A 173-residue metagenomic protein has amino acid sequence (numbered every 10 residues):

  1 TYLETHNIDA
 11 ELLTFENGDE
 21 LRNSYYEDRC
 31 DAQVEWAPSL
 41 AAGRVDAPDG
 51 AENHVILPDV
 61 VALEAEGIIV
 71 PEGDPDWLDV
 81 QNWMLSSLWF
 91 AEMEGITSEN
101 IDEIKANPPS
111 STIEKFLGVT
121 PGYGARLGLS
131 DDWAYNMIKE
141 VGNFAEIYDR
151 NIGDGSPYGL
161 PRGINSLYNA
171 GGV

Functional and structural regions predicted by a protein language model:
T1, S39, P58-D132: Extended ligand-binding regions for polar small-molecule ligands
Y2-H6: Short loop/helix-cap segments at secondary-structure boundaries that form the rim of catalytic
N7, A51-E52, L63-A65, D79 (+1 more regions): Extracytoplasmic
E11-S24: Short helix-initiation/N-cap motifs at beta->coil->alpha
L12-T14, A32-E35, I69: Structural recognition of the beta-strand scaffold that forms the well-ordered cores of secreted hydrolase catalytic
D19, Y26-V55: A ligand-binding cleft/hinge motif common to bilobed small-molecule-binding domains
N23-Q33, A41, E92, I104 (+1 more regions): Extracytoplasmic low-complexity repetitive segments enriched in small/polar residues
I113, L117-V173: C-terminal functional modules
